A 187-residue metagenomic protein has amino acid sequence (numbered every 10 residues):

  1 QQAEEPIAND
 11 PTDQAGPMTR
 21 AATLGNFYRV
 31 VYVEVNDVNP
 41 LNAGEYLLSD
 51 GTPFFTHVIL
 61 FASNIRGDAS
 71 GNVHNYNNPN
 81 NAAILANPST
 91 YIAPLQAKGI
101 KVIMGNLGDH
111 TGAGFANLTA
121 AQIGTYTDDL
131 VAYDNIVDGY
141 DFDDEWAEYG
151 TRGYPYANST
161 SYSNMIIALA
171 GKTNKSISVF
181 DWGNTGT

Functional and structural regions predicted by a protein language model:
Q1-G25, V31: Bacterial Sec-dependent N-terminal signal peptides
A21-T187: Chitinase-like catalytic core of GlcNAc-active glycosidases
